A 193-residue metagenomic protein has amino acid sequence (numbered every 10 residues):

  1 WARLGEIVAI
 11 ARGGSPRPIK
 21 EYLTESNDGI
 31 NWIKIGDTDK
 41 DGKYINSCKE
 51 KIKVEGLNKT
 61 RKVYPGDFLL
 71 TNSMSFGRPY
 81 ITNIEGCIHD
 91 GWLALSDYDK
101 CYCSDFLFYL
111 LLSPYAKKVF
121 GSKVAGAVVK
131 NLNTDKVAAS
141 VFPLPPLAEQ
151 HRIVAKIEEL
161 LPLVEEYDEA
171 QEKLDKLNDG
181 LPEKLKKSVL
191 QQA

Functional and structural regions predicted by a protein language model:
W1-I7, S96-D105, Y109-L110, K118-V119 (+3 more regions): Catalytic cores of nucleotide-enabled group-transfer and carboxylate-activating enzymes in metabolic and assembly-line
W1-S15, P143, L147, H151-A193: Non-catalytic DNA-recognition/assembly elements of restriction-modification systems
G5-Y22, G36-P65: Sequence-specific dsDNA recognition surfaces
P18-E21, I81-T82, F106-L107: Short beta-alpha junctions and helix-cap segments that line functional grooves
I33: ATP-grasp fold ATP-binding core
F68-L69: Generic structural signal for buried aliphatic residues
N72, G86-L93, D105, G126-P145: A short glycine-rich beta-alpha junction/loop motif
S75-R78: Short, charged beta-turn/beta-strand-edge "cap" motif at the junction between a beta-strand and an adjacent loop
